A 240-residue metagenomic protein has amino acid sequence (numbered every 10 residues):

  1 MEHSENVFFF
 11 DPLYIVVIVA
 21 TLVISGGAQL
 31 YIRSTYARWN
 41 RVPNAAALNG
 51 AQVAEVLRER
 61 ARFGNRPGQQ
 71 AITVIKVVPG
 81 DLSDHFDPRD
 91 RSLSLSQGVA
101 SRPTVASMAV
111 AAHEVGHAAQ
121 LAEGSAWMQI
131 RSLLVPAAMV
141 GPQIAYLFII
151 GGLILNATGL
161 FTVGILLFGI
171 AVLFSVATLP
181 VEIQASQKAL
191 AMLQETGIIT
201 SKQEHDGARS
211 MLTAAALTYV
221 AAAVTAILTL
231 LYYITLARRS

Functional and structural regions predicted by a protein language model:
E2-E5, G26-G141, L173-L231, T235-S240: Polar-ligand-bearing catalytic/cofactor-coordination segments of membrane-embedded or membrane-tethered inner-membrane
E2-R38, G152, T158-I165, A171 (+1 more regions): Hydrophobic alpha-helical transmembrane segments of small proteolipidic membrane proteins, enriched in energy-coupled
P142, F148-I149, I165-L166: Glycine- and Gly-Pro-enriched alpha-helical subdomains that act as flexible, kink-prone "lid/hinge" or packing modules
L147-G151, L230: Alpha-helical transmembrane segments of multipass membrane proteins
I150-L153, I199: Conserved helix-loop functional segments at active or binding sites
